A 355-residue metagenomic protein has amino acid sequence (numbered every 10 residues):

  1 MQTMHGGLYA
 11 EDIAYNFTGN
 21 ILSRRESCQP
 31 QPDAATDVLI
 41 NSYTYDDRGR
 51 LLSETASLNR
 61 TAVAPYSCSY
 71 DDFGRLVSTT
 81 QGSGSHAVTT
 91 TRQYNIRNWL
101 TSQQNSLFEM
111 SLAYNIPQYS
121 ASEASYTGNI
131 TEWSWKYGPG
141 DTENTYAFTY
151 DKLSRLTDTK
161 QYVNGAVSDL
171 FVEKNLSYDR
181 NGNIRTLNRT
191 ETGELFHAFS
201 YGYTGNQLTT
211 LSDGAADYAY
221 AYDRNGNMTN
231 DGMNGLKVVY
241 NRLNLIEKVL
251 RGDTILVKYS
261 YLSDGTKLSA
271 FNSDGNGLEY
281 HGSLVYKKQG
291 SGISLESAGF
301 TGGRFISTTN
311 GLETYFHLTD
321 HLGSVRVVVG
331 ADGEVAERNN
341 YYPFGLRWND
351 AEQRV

Functional and structural regions predicted by a protein language model:
Q2-G7, I13, S23-Q31, S53-R60 (+13 more regions): Beta-turn initiation residues at beta-strand->coil junctions
I13, Y43, C68, T91-R92 (+11 more regions): A residue-level detector for well-ordered beta-strand positions
D33-T36, T61-A64, D141, A166-F171: Short glycine-/Asp-/Thr-/Trp-enriched loop segments that recur within the blades of beta-propeller repeat domains
T89-R92, Y119-A121, Y341: Buried hydrophobic residues that stabilize the cores of well-folded domains
I96-A121, T190-F196, G205-S212: Extracellular, surface-exposed repeat architectures
M110, Y114-I116, F199-Y201, T308-V355: A motif-centric feature for acidic-aromatic and gly/ser/thr-rich catalytic loops and repeats
N175-F199, S283-Y286, L322: A surface-exposed, glycine/aromatic-enriched loop/edge motif typical of exported proteins
